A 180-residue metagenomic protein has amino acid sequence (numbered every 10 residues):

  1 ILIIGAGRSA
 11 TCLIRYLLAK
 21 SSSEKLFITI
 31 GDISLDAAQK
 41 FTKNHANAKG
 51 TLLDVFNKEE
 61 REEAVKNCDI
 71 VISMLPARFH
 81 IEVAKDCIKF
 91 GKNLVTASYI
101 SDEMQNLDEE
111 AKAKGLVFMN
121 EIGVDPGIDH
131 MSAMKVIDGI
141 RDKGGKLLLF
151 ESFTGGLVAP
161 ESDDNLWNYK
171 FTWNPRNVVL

Functional and structural regions predicted by a protein language model:
I1-R8: Conserved N-terminal Rossmann-fold NAD(P)-binding element of oxidoreductases
S9, L13: Hydrophobic/small residue at the entry helix of a nucleotide-binding pocket
I33-A37, S101: Helix N-cap at the beta1-alpha1 junction of Rossmann-like dinucleotide-binding domains, i.e., the first residues
N44-N57: Rossmann-fold cofactor-recognition segment
D54-N67: Conserved Rossmann-fold cofactor-binding substructure of NAD(P)-dependent oxidoreductases
D86-M104: ADP-ribose/adenylate-binding Rossmann-like module
S98-N120: Rossmann-fold NAD(P)-binding glycine/threonine-rich loop
L116-L180: Rossmann-like dinucleotide-binding core of oxidoreductases
